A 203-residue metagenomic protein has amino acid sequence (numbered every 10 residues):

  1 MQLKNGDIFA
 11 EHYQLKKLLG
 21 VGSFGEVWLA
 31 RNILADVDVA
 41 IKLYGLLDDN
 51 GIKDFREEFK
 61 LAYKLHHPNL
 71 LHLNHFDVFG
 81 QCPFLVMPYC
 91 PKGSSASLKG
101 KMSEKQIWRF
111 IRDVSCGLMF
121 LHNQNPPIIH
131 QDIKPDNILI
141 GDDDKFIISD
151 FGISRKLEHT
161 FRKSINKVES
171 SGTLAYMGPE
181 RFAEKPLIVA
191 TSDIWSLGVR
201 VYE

Functional and structural regions predicted by a protein language model:
F55-K60: Regulatory alphaC helix of protein kinase catalytic domains
F76: Activation-segment/catalytic-loop signature of the eukaryotic protein kinase fold
G80-S94: Conserved short submotifs of the Hanks-type protein kinase catalytic core that shape the nucleotide-binding pocket
F110-I111: Activation segment signature within eukaryotic-like protein kinase domains
H122-I140: Catalytic-loop of the protein kinase fold
R181-T191: Conserved end of the kinase activation segment
